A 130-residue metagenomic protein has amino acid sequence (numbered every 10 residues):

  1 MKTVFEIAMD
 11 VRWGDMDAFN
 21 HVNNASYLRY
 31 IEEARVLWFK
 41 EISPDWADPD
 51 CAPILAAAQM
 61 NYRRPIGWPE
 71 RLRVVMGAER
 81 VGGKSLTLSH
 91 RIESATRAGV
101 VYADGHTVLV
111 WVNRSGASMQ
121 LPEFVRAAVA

Functional and structural regions predicted by a protein language model:
M1-A57, N113-A130: Hot-dog-fold acyl-thioester-processing enzymes
T3-I7, Y62, I66-W68, A78-A130: HotDog/MaoC-like acyl-thioester-processing domains
